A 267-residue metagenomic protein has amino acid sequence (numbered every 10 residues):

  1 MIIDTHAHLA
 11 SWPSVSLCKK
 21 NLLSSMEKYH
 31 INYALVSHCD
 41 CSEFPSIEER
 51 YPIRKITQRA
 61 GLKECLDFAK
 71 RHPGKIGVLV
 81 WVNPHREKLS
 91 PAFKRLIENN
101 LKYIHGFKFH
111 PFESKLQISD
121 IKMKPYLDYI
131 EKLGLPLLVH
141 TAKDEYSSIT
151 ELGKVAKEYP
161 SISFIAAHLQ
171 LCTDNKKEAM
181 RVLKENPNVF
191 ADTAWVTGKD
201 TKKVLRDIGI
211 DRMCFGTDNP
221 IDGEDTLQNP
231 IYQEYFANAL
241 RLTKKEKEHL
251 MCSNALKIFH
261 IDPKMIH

Functional and structural regions predicted by a protein language model:
M1-A7, V15-S37, I210-R212, G223-H267: Mid-to-C-terminal alpha-helical segments outside catalytic/metal-binding sites
I3-A7, A34-V36, I76-V80, H105-F109 (+4 more regions): Hydrophobic faces of well-ordered beta-strands that scaffold small-molecule active sites in alpha/beta enzyme cores
H6, M26, C65, F107 (+6 more regions): Conserved, mostly hydrophobic/aromatic
A7-H8, N21-Y51, K75-N83, H105-G106 (+1 more regions): Divalent metal-dependent hydrolysis catalytic cores, especially in the metallo-beta-lactamase
A10-C18, S42-F44, R54-Q58, N83-P91 (+5 more regions): Acidic-and-aromatic substrate-binding clefts and catalytic sites of carbohydrate-active enzymes
Y29-K55, L101-Y103, P160-I162, N229-F236 (+1 more regions): Active-site gating loops and adjacent loop-to-helix segments of metal-dependent hydrolytic enzymes
E49-L137, E185, V189: Active-site gating/metal-coordination segments in enzymes
S119-C214, D222, M265: Catalytic pocket-lining loop regions of alpha/beta-barrel enzymes, especially the amidohydrolase/enolase/GH5 lineages
